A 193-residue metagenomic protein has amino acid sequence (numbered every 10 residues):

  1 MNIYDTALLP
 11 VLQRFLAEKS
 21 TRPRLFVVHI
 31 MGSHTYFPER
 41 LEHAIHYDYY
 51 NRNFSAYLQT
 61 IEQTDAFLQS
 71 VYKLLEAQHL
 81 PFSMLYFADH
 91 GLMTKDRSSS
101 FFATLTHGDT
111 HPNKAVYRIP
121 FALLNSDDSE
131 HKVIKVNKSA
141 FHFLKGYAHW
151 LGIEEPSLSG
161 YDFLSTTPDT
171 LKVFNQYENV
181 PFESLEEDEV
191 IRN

Functional and structural regions predicted by a protein language model:
M1-L74, T94-D96, D109-F141, L158 (+1 more regions): Catalytic-adjacent loop/helix segments of enzymes that bind and process anionic phosphate/sulfate esters
L16, L85, Y147-E155: Short, hydrophobic alpha-helical segments
S20, E76-H79, L151-E155: Secondary-structure transition/hinge residues
H43, F102-A103, I153: Hydrophobic alpha-helical segments
Q63-T104, A148: Metal-dependent active-site segment of extracytoplasmic phospho-/sulfohydrolases and closely related
D89, F121, F143, Y147: Hydrophobic, well-ordered secondary-structure elements that form the walls of internal hydrophobic environments
P156-T166: Short, flexible loop/turn segments with low-complexity composition
